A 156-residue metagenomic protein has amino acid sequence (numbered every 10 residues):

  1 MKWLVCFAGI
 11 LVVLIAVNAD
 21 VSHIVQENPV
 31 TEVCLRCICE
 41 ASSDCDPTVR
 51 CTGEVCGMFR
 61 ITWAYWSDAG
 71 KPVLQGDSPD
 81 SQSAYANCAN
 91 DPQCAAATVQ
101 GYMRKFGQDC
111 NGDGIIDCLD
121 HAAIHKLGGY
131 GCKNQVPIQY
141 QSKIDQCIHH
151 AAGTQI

Functional and structural regions predicted by a protein language model:
M1-L11: Classical eukaryotic N-terminal signal peptides for Sec-dependent ER targeting/secretion, especially the positively
I10-P29, V33: N-terminal signal peptide
S22-H23, I138-I156: C-terminal helix/juxtamembrane-tail motif
I24-E32, C51, C88-A96, G114-C118 (+1 more regions): Solvent-exposed, acidic/flexible segments
P29-D46, I61, V99, H121-G129: Short, functionally critical alpha-helical segments immediately adjacent to catalytic or ligand/cofactor-binding
S42, G53-V55, R60-I61, Y65: Eukaryote-specific detector of the first structured module of a protein
D46-V49, A69-K71: Short, solvent-exposed loop/turn elements at domain surfaces
S67-C132, D145-H150: Alpha-helical segment that forms one wall of the substrate-binding/catalytic cleft in peptidoglycan-active domains
